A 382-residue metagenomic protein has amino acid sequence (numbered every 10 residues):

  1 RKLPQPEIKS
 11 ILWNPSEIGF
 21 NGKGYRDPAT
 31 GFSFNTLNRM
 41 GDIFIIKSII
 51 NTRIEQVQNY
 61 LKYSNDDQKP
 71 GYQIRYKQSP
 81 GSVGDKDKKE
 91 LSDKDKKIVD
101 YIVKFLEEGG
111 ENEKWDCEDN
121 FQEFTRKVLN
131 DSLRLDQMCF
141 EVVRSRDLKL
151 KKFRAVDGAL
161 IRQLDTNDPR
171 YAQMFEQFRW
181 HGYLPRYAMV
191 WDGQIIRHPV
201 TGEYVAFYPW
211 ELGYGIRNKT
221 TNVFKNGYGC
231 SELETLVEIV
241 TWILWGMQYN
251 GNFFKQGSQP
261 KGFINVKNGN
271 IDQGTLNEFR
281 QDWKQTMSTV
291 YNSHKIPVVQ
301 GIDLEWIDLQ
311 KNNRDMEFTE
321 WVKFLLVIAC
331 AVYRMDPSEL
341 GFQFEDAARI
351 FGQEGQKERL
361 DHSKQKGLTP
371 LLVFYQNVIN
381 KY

Functional and structural regions predicted by a protein language model:
R1-E317, K323-F324, I328-V332: Structured, contiguous alpha/beta core segments that scaffold functional sites
G269, K311-T319, R349-D361, Q365: Short, surface-exposed loop/turn motifs that are enriched in glycine and acidic residues and include a nearby proline
K295-P297, M335-A348, N377-Y382: Short acidic alpha-helical/loop segments enriched in Asp/Glu that coordinate divalent cations
D303-W306, E345-I350: Short, catalytically relevant binding-site loops at active-site mouths
V332-M335, S363: Active-site lining segments that contact anionic ligands and/or coordinate catalytic metals
K357-Y382: Long, compositionally biased
